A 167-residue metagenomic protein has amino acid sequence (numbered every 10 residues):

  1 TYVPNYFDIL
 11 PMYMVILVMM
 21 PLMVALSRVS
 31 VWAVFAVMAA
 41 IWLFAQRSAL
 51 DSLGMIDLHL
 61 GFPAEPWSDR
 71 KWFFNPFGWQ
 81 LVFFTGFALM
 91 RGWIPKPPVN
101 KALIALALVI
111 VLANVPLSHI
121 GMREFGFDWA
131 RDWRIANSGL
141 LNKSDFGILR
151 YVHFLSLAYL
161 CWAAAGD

Functional and structural regions predicted by a protein language model:
T1-D167: Alpha-helical transmembrane segments and their immediate juxtamembrane cytosolic regions
